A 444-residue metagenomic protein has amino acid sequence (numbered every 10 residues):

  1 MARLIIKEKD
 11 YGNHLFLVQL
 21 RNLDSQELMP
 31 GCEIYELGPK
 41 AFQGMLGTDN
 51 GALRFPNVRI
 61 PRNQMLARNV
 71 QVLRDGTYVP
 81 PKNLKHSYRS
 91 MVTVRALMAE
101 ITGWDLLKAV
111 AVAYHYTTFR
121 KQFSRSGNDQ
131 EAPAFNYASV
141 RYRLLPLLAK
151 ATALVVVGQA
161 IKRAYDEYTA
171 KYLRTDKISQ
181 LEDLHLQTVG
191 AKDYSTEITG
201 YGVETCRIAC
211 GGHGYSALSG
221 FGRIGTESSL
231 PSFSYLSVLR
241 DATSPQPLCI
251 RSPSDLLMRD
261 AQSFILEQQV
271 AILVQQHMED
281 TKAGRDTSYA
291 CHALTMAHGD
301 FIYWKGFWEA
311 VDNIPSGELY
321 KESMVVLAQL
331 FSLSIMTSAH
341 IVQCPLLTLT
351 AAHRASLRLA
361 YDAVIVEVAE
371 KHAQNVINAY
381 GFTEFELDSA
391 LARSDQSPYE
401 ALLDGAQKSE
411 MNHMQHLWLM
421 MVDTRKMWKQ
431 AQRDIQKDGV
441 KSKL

Functional and structural regions predicted by a protein language model:
M1-L444: Flavin-dependent oxidoreductase catalytic core characteristic of acyl-CoA dehydrogenase/oxidase-like enzymes
